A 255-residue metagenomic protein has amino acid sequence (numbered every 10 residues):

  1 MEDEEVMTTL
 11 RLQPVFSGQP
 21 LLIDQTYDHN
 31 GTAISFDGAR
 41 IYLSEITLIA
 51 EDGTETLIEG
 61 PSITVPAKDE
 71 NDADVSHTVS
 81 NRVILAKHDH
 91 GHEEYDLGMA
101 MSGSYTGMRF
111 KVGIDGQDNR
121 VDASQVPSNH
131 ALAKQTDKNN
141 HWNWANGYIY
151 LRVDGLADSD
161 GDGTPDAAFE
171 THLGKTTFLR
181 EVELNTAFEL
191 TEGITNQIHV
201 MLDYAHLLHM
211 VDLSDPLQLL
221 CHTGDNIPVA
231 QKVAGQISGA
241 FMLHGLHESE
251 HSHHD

Functional and structural regions predicted by a protein language model:
E2-D255: A short, solvent-exposed, low-complexity linear motif enriched for acidic/polar residues with Pro/Gly/Ser/Thr
